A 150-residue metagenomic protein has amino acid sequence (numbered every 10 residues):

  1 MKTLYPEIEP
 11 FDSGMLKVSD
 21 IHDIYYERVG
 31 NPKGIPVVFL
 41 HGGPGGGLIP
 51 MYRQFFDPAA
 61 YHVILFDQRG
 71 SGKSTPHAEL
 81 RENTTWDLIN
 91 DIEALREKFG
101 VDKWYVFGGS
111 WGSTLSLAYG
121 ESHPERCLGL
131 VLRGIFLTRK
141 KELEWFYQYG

Functional and structural regions predicted by a protein language model:
K2-R28: N-terminal cap/lid segment of alpha/beta-hydrolase-fold proteins
V18-P76: Conserved HGGG/HGGXW glycine-rich cap/lid loop of the alpha/beta-hydrolase fold
K33-G34, G100-D102, E125: Active-site acidic short loop of glycosyltransferases
P76-I89, K141-Y149: Catalytic nucleophile-loop/oxyanion-hole region of alpha/beta-hydrolase and closely related hydrolase-like folds
W86-W104: Conserved acidic catalytic loop of the alpha/beta-hydrolase fold
L88, V106-G108, R133: Short beta-strand immediately N-terminal to the catalytic nucleophile in serine-hydrolase-like folds
S113-P124, L130: Short glycine-enriched nucleophile-adjacent loop and the immediately C-terminal alpha-helix near the catalytic center
C127-G150: A catalytic-pocket lid/entrance helix-loop region that shapes and gates access to the active site across common
